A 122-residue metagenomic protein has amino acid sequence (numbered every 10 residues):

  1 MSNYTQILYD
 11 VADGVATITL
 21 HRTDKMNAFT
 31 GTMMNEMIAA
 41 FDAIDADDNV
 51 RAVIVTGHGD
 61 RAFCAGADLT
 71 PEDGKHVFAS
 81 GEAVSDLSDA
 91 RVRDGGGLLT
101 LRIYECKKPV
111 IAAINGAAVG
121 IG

Functional and structural regions predicted by a protein language model:
M1-H58, G74, L101: Conserved CoA-thioester-binding segment of acyl-CoA-metabolizing enzymes
H21, A67, N115: Histidine-centered beta-alpha loop that forms part of the nucleotide-sugar donor binding/catalytic region in diverse
K25-M26, A83-S85, K108: A short, structure-level motif marking secondary-structure boundaries and short turns
A28, C64, I121: Residues that form or flank phosphate/diphosphate-binding pockets in enzymes that use nucleotide phosphates
F29, A90, A113-I114: Structural motif
G57-R102, A118: Glycine- (often His-adjacent) and acidic-residue-rich active-site loop that binds/positions the CoA thioester
L99-A112: Conserved catalytic cysteine-centered active-site region of acyl-thioester-dependent Claisen-condensing enzymes
A112, G116-G122: Gly/Ser-rich catalytic serine loop of serine hydrolases
